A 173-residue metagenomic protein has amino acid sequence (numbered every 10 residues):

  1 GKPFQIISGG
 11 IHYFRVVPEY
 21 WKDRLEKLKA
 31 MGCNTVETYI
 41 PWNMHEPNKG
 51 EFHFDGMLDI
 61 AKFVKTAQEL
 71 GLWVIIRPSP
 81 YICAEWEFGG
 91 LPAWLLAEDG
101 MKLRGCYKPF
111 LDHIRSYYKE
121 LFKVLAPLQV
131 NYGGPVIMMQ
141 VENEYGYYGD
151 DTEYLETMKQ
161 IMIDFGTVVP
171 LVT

Functional and structural regions predicted by a protein language model:
G1, A30, E69, V130-G133: Extracellular/periplasmic catalytic domains that process cell-envelope and extracellular macromolecules
K2-I11, V17: Mature N-terminal segment immediately following signal peptide/propeptide cleavage in secreted/periplasmic
Q5-G9, V36-T38, V74-P78, I137-V141 (+1 more regions): Hydrophobic faces of well-ordered beta-strands that scaffold small-molecule active sites in alpha/beta enzyme cores
H12, P41, S79-C83, V141-G146: Active-site beta-loop-alpha junctions enriched in small/polar residues
P18, K22, F54-A61, K108-R115 (+2 more regions): Non-membrane alpha-helical structural segments and their capping/turn regions in soluble enzymes
W21-G89, A93-L95, M158-V169: Aromatic-lined substrate-binding rim segments of carbohydrate-active enzymes
I82-K123: Active-site-adjacent "subsite" loops/lids of carbohydrate-active enzymes
P109-T173: Active-site neighborhood of glycoside hydrolase catalytic domains
